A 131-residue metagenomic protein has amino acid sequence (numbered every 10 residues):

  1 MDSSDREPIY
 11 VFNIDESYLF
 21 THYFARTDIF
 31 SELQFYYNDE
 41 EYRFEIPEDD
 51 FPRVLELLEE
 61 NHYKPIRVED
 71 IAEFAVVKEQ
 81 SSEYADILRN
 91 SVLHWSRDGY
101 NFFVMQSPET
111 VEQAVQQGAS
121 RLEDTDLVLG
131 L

Functional and structural regions predicted by a protein language model:
M1-L131: Accessory DNA-engaging acidic/polar modules
